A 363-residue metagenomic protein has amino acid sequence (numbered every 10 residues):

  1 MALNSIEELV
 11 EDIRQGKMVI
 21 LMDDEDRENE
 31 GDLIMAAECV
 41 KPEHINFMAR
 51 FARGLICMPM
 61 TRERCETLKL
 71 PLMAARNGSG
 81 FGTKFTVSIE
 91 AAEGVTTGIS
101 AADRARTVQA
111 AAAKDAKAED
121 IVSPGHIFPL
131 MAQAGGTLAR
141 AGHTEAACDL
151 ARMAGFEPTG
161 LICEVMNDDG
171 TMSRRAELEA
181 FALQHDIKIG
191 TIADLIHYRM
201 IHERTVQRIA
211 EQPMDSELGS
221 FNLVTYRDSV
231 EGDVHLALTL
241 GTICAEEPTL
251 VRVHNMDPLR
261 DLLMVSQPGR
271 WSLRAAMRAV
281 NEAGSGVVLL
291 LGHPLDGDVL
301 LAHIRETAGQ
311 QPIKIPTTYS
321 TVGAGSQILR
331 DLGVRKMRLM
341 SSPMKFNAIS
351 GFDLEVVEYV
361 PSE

Functional and structural regions predicted by a protein language model:
M1-E363: Catalytic domains of riboflavin
